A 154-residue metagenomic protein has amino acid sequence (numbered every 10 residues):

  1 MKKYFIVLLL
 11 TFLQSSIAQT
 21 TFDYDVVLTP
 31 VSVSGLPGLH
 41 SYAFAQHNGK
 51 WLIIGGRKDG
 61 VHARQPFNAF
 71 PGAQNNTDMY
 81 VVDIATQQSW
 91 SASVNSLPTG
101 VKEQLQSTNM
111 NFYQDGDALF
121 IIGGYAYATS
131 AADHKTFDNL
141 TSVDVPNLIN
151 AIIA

Functional and structural regions predicted by a protein language model:
M1-D23: Bacterial Sec-dependent N-terminal signal peptides
Q19-L36, A92-S96: A short helix->beta-strand "capping" segment at the edge of beta-propeller domains
L28-T77: Beta-strand-rich domains and repeat architectures in extracellular enzymes and scaffolds, especially beta-propellers
V33, N68-G116, A126: Blade-loop segments of beta-propeller domains
P37-I53, K102-I121: Conserved short beta-strand element of beta-propeller blades
R57-D59, A118, Y125-Y127: Residue-level signature of beta-propeller blades and closely related beta-rich strand-turn architectures in secreted
F67-Q88, D133-I153: Beta-propeller blade signature
E103-N111, G116, A126-A154: Asp-box/WD-like beta-propeller blade repeats and closely related beta-sheet repeat scaffolds
